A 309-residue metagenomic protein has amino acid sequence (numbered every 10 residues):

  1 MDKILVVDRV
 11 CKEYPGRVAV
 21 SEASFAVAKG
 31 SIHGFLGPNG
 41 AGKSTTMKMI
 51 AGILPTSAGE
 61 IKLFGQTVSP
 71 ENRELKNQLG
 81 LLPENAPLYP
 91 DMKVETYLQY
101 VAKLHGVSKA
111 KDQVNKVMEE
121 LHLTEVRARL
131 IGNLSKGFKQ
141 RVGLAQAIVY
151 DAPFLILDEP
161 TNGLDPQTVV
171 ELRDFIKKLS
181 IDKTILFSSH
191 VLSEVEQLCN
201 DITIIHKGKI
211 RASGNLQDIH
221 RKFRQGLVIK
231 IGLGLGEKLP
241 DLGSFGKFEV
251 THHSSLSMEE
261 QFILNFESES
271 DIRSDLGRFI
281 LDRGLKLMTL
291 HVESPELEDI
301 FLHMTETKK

Functional and structural regions predicted by a protein language model:
D2-V7, K12-H206, A212: ABC transporter nucleotide-binding domains
D8, G232, H291-E293: Solvent-exposed beta-strand sheet faces enriched in polar/charged residues
K12, G37, H253-S255, V292: Hydrophobic/anchoring residues in structured secondary elements
E60, K93, V228, K286-T289: Residues at or immediately flanking beta-strands
D174-E267: ABC transporter nucleotide-binding domain
E267-K309: C-terminal coupling/interaction segments
